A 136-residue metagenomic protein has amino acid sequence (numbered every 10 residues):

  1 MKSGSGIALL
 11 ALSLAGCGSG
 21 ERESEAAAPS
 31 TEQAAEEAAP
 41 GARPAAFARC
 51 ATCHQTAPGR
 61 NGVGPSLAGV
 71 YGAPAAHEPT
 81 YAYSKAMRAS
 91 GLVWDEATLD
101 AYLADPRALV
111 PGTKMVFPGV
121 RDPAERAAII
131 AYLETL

Functional and structural regions predicted by a protein language model:
M1-G16: Sec-dependent bacterial lipoprotein signal peptides
C17-E21: Bacterial signal peptide processing site
Q33-R60, L67: Sequence/structural segment immediately N-terminal to covalent heme-attachment motifs in c-type and related
A39-R43, A57-R60, L92, E96 (+1 more regions): Solvent-exposed, acidic/flexible segments
G41-A48, P65, G69, A97 (+3 more regions): Solvent-exposed, polar/charged alpha-helical surfaces in well-ordered, non-transmembrane soluble domains, broadly
A51-P58, G72, A104-A108, E134-T135: Sec-exported extracytoplasmic/periplasmic mature domains
Q55-V93: Gly/Gly-Pro-rich "capping" loops immediately C-terminal to redox-active cysteine motifs in periplasmic/lumenal
D95-L136: C-terminal capping alpha-helices of c-type cytochrome domains
